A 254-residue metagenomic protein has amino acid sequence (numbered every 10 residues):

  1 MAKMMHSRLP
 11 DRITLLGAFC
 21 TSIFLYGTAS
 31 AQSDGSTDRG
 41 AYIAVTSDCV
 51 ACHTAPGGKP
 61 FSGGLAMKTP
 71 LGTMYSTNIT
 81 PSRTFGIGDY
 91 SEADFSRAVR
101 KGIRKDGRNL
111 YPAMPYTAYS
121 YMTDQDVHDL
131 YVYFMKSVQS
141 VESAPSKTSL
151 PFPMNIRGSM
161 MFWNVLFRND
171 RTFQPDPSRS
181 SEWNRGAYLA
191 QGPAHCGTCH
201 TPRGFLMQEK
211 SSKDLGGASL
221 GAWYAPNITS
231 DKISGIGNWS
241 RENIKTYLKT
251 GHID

Functional and structural regions predicted by a protein language model:
M1-D11: N-terminal secretory signal peptides that target proteins for export/translocation
T14-Y26: Bacterial N-terminal signal peptides
T28-V45, F162-Q191: Electrostatic cytochrome c docking/interface patches
G40, T46-P56, F95, L130 (+3 more regions): The canonical Cys-X-X-Cys-His
C52-G58, R100-K101, M135-K136, C199-F205 (+1 more regions): Detector for the c-type heme attachment site
K68-R97, T117-V127, M207, K213-Y247: Electron-transfer interface patches adjacent to heme c in soluble/periplasmic c-type cytochromes and di-/multiheme
V127-F134: Hydrophobic or amphipathic alpha-helical targeting/insertion segments
E142-G158: Extended, well-folded interaction surfaces typified by the phenylalanyl-tRNA synthetase beta subunit core
